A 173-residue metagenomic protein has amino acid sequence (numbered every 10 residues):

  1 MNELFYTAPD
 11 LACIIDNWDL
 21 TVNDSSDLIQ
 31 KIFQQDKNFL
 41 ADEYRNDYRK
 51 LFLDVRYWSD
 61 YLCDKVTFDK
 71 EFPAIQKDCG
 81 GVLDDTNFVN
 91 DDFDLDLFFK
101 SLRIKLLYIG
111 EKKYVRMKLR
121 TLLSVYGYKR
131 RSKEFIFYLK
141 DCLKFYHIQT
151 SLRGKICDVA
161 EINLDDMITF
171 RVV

Functional and structural regions predicted by a protein language model:
M1-N23, F99: Short terminal alpha-helical segments
D16-S26, Q34-E43: Charged, low-complexity interaction regions
V22, D94-S101, R131-K133: Structured alpha/beta or helical-core interaction and ligand-binding surfaces enriched in interleaved
Q35-D64, L123-V159: Charge-enriched amphipathic alpha-helical scaffolds
A41-L97: Long, low-complexity, charged/polar intrinsically disordered regions in eukaryotic proteins
L97-K113: Short helix->loop/beta-hairpin flanking segments within DNA-binding domains
I109-R130: Short glycine-rich, basic-tinged beta-strand/loop micro-motifs
K155-V173: C-terminal edge-of-domain segments
